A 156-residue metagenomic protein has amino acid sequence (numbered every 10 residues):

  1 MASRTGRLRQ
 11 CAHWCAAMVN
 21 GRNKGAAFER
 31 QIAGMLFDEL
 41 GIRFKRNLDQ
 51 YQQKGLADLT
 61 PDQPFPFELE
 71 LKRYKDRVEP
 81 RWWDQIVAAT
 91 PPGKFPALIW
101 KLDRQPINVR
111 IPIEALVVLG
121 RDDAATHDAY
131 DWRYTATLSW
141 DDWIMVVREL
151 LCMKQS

Functional and structural regions predicted by a protein language model:
A2-S156: Catalytic phosphate/metal-binding cores of nucleic-acid and nucleotide-processing enzymes, i.e., regions that mediate
